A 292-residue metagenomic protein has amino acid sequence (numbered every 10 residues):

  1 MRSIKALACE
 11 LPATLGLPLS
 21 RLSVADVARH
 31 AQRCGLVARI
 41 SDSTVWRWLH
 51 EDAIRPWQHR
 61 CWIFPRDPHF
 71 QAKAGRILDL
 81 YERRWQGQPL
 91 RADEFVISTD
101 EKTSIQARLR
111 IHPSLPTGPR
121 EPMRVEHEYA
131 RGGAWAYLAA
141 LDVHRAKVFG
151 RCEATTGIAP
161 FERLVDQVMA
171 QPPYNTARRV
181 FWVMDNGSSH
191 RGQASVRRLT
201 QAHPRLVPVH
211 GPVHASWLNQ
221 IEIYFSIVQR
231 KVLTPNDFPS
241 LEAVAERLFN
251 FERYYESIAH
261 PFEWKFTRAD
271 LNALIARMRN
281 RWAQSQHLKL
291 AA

Functional and structural regions predicted by a protein language model:
M1-I40, L90: A short, amphipathic alpha-helix used for macromolecular contacts
I4, V27, V45, S98-D100 (+8 more regions): Mobile genetic element proteins and their domesticated derivatives, centered on retroelements and DNA transposons
A74-D166, I275, R279-W282: Extended, low-complexity cationic-aromatic segments
M123-Y129, T200-Q220, N236-F238: RNase H-like polynucleotidyl transferase catalytic core
A159-V180: Short, basic/hydrophobic alpha-helical segments
A177-H190: Acidic/histidine-rich, metal-coordinating catalytic segments
I221-A243, Y254-I258: Active-site proximal helix-loop segment of RNase H-like, two-metal nucleases, encompassing DDE(D)
A243-R253, S257-A292: C-terminal domain-tail junction helix/linker
